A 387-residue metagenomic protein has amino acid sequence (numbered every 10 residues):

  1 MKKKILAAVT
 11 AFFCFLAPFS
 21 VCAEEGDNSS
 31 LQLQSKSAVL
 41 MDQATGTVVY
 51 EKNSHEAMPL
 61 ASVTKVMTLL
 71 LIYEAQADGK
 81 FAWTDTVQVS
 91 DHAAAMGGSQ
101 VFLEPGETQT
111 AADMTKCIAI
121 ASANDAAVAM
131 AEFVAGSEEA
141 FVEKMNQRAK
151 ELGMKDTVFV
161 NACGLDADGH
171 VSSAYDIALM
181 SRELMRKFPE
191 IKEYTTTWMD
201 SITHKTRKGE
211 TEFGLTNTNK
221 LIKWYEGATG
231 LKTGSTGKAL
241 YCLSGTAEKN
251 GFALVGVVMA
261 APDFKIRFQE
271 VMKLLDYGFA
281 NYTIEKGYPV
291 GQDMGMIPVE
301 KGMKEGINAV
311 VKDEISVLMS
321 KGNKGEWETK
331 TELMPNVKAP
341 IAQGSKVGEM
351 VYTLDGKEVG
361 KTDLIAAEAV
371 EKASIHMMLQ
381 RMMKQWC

Functional and structural regions predicted by a protein language model:
K2-A23: Sec-dependent N-terminal signal peptides of Gram-positive bacterial secreted proteins and lipoproteins
K3-I5, V66, K249: Hydrophobic alpha-helical segments, especially transmembrane helices and their immediate juxtamembrane helical caps
F15-L16, A77, Y282: Hydrophobic alpha-helical membrane context
F19-S20, H55, Y282, G287: Short linear sequence elements within intrinsically disordered, low-complexity coil regions
V21-K192: Active-site-adjacent loops and short helices of periplasmic peptidoglycan-processing enzymes
M154-V158, D166-V171, Y175-C387: Domain-terminus/edge residues, biased toward the C-terminal soluble/receptor-binding domains of extracytoplasmic
